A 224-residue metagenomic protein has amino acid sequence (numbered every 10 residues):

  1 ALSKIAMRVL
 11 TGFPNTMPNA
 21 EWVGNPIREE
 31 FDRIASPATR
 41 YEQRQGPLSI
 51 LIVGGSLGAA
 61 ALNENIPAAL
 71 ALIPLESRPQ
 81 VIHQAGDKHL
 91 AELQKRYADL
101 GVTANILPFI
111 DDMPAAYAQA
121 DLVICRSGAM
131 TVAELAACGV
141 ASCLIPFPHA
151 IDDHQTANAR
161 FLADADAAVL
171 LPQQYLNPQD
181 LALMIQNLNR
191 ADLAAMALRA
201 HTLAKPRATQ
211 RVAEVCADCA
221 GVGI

Functional and structural regions predicted by a protein language model:
A1-A38: Active-site-proximal region of nucleotide-activated glycan assembly enzymes, centered on histidine/acidic-rich loops
S3, Y117, L135-A136, C143 (+1 more regions): Short alpha-helix at the nucleotide-sugar/activated-sugar donor binding site of glycosyltransferases and closely
T11-G12, T16-P18, E92, T131-V132 (+1 more regions): Short, glycine/polar-rich helix-capping loops at beta-to-alpha or helix-loop-helix junctions that flank or form
P14, G55, G86, G128-A129 (+1 more regions): Short glycine-/small-residue-rich Rossmann-like dinucleotide-binding loops
S36-V123, T156-R160, D164, L171-D180: Donor-nucleotide binding loops and adjacent catalytic segments primarily of GT-B fold Leloir glycosyltransferases
A118-A133, V140-A141: Acidic donor-binding loop of glycosyltransferase active sites
D192-P206: A short, well-ordered alpha-helix in the C-terminal region of glycosyltransferases
K205-I224: C-terminal alpha-helical cap of glycosyltransferases
